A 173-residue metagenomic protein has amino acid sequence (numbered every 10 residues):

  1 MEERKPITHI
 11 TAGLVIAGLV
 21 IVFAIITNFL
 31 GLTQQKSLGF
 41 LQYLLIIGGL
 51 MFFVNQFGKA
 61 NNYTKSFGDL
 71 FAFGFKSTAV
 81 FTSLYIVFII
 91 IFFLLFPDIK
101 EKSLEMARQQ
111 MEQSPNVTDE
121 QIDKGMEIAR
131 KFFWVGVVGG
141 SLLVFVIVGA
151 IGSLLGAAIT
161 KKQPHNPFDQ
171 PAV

Functional and structural regions predicted by a protein language model:
M1-P6, K161-V173: Short, charged juxtamembrane terminal tails flanking transmembrane helices
M1-Q56: Transmembrane alpha-helical insertion/packing segments
I7-V15, A72-L84: Alpha-helical transmembrane segments of multi-pass membrane proteins
L19-T27, I46-L50, F81-I89, V148 (+2 more regions): Alpha-helical transmembrane segments of multipass membrane proteins
Q56-L70: Membrane-helix interface/capping segments
F88-S114: Functional transmembrane-helix hotspots
Q110-F133: Short membrane-interface loop/juxtamembrane segments of multi-pass integral membrane proteins
W134-K162: Transmembrane alpha-helical segments in integral membrane proteins
